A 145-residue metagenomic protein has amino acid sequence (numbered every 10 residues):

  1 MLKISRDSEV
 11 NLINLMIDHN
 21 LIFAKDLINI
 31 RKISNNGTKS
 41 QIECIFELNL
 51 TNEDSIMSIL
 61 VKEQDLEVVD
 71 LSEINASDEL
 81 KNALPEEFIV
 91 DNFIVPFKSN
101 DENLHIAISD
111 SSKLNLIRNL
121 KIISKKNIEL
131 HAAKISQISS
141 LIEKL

Functional and structural regions predicted by a protein language model:
M1-L145: N-terminal, intrinsically disordered, highly charged
